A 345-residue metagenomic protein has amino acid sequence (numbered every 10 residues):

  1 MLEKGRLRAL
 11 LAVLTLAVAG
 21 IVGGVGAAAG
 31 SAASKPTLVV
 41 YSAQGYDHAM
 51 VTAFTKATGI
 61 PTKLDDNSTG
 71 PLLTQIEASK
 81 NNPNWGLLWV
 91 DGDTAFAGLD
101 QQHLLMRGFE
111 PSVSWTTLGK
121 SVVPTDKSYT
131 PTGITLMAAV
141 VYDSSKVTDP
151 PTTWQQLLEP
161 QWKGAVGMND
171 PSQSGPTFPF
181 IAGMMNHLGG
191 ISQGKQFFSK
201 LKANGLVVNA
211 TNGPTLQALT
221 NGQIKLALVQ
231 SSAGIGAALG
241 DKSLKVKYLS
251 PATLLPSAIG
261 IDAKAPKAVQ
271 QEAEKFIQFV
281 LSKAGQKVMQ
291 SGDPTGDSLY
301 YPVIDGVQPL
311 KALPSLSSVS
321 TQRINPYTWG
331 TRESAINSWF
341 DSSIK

Functional and structural regions predicted by a protein language model:
M1-T37: Short, low-complexity disordered leader/linker segments with a strong preference for bacterial N-terminal type II
V39-K63, N67, A237-A238: Short, polar/charged alpha-helical segment
Y41-Y46, N67-P71, P83-Q223: Extracytoplasmic ligand-binding site segments that recognize negatively charged/polar headgroups
T94-G98, T220, K225-L244, D293-P294: A ligand-binding cleft/hinge motif common to bilobed small-molecule-binding domains
L136, Q196-L201, G240-A263: Periplasmic-binding protein-like
A139-K146, A182-M185, P256-V269, V288-G292: A bilobed periplasmic-binding-protein/Venus flytrap-type ligand-binding module shared by bacterial periplasmic
D262-R323: Mature extracytoplasmic/periplasmic domains
V307-K345: Extracellular/periplasmic bilobal clamshell ligand-binding domains
